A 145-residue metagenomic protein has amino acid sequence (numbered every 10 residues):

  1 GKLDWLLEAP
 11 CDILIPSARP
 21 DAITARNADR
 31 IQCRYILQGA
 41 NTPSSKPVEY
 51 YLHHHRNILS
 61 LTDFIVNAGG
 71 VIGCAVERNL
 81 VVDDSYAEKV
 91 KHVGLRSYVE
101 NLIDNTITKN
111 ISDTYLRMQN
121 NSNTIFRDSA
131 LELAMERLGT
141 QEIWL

Functional and structural regions predicted by a protein language model:
G1-R26: A structured beta-alpha segment of the ubiquitous adenosine-cofactor-binding alpha/beta core
R30, R34-L145: Adenosine-phosphate binding glycine-rich loop
